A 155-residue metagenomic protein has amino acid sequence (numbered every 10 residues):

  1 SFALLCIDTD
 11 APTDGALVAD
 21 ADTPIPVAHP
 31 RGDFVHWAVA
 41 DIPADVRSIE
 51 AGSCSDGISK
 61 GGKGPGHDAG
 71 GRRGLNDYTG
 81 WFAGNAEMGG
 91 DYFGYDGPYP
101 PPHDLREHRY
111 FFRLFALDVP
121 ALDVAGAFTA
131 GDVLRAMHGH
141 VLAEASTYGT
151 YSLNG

Functional and structural regions predicted by a protein language model:
S1-G155: N-terminus-centered regions that define maturation/targeting leaders and the start of the first functional domain
